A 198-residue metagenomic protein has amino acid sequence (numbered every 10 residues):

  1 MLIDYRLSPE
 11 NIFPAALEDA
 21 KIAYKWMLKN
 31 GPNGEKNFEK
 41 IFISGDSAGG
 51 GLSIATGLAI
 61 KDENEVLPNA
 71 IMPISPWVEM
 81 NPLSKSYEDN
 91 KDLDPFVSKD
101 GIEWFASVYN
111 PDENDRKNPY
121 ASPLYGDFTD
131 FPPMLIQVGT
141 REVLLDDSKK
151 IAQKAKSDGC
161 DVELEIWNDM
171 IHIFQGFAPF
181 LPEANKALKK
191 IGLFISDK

Functional and structural regions predicted by a protein language model:
M1-K198: Alpha/beta-hydrolase superfamily serine-hydrolase fold, recognizing
